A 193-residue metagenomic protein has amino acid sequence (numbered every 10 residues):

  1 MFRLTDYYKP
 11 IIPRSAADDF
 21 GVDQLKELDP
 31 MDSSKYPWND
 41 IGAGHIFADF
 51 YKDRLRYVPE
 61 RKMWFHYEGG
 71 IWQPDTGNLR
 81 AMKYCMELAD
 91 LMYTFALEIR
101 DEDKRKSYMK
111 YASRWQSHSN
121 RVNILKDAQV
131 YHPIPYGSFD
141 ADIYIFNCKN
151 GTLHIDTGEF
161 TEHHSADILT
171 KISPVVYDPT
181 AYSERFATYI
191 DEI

Functional and structural regions predicted by a protein language model:
M1-Q24: Basic, alpha-helical nucleic-acid-binding regions used in initiation and control of genome expression
L4-Y7, L88, Y189-I193: Generic, well-ordered alpha-helical scaffold segments in large soluble proteins
P13, G44, A187: Generic structural marker for isolated residues within well-ordered, non-membrane alpha-helices of soluble domains
F20-Y182: Intein modules and their embedded homing endonuclease domains
E68-G70, E184-I193: Glycine- and acidic
